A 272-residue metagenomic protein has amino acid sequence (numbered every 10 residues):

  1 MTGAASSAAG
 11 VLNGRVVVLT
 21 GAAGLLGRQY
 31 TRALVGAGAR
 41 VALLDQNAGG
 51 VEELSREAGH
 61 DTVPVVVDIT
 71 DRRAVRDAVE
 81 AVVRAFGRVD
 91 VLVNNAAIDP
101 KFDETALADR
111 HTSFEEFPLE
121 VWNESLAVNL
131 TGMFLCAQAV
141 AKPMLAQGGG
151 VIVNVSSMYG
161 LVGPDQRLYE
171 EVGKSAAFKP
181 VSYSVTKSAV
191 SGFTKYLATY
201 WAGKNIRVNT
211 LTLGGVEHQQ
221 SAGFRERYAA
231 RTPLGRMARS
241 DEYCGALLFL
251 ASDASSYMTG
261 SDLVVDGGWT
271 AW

Functional and structural regions predicted by a protein language model:
T2-V11, H111, E171, R227 (+2 more regions): Short C-terminal tail/terminal secondary-structure segment of NAD(P)H-dependent dehydrogenase/reductase domains
A8-A42, L197: Canonical Rossmann dinucleotide-binding motif of NAD(H)/NADP(H)-dependent dehydrogenases/reductases, specifically
A37-E53: Conserved glycine-rich Rossmann-like NAD(P)H-binding loop of the short-chain dehydrogenase/reductase
V66-A78, L119, E242: The beta1-alpha1 cofactor-binding region of Rossmann-like NAD(H)/NADP(H)-dependent oxidoreductases
I98, H111-F134, G149, V153 (+3 more regions): Catalytic Tyr-X3-Lys loop
D103-F114, P118-N123, Q166, Y228: Substrate-binding pocket helix/loop in short-chain dehydrogenase/reductase
E116-L119, V153-A189, T194-A202, V216: Catalytic loop of short-chain dehydrogenase/reductase
A202-R207, M258-G260: Short, small/polar-rich loop/turn modules that mediate ligand/substrate recognition or access, typified
